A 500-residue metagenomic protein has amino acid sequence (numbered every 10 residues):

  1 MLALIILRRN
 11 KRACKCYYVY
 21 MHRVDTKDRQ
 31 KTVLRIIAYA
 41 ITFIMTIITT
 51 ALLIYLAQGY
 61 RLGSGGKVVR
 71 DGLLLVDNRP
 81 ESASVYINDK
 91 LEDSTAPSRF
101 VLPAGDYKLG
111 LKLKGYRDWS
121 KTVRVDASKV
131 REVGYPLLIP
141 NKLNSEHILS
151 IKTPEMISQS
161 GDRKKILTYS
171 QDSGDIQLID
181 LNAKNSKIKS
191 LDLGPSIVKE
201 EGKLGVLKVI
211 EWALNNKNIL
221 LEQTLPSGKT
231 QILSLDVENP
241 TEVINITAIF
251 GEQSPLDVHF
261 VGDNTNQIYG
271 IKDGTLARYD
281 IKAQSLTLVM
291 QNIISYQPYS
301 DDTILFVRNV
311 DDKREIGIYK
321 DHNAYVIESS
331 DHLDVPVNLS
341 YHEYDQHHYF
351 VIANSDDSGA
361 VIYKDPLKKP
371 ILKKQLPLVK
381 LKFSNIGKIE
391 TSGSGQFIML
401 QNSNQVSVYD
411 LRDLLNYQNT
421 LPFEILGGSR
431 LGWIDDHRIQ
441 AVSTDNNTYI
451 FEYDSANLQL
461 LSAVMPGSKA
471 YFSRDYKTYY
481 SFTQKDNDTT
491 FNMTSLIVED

Functional and structural regions predicted by a protein language model:
Y17-N182, I210, V258, V351: Short loop/turn and low-complexity linker motifs enriched in small/turn-promoting residues
K142-S150, K187-E201, T241-F250, A283-V289 (+4 more regions): A short beta-strand motif characteristic of beta-propeller blades
K152-S158, G205-E211, E252-V261, M290-D302 (+4 more regions): Repeated scaffold domains used in trafficking and secretory/extracellular systems, primarily beta-propellers
T153-L221, T230, V361-K373, L381: Conserved, compact domain cores that house catalytic/ligand-binding motifs in diverse enzymes and effector modules
I157-S170, I176-Q177, E211, N216-Q223 (+7 more regions): Short beta-strand elements that form the blades of beta-propeller/WD-repeat-like and other beta-sheet-rich scaffold
D172-D180, S227-L235, D273-D280, D311-Y319 (+4 more regions): Structural motif
V379-P466: Intrinsically disordered, low-complexity segments enriched in Gly and acidic/Ser/Thr residues that form flexible
S468-D500: Blade-level signature of beta-propeller repeat domains, shared across WD40, Kelch, NHL, RCC1 and BNR/Asp-box propellers
